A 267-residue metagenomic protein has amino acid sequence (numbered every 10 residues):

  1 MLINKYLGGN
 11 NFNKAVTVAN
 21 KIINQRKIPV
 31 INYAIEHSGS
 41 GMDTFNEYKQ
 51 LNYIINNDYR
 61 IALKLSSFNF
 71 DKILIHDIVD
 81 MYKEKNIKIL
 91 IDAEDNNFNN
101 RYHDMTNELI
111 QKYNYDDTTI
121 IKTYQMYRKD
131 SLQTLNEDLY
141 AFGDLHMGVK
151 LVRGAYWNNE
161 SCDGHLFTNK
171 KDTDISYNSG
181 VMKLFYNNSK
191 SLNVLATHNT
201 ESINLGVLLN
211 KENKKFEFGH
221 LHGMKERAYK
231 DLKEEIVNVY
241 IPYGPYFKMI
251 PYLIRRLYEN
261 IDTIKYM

Functional and structural regions predicted by a protein language model:
M1-M267: Positively charged, amphipathic and often flexible ligand-engagement surfaces
